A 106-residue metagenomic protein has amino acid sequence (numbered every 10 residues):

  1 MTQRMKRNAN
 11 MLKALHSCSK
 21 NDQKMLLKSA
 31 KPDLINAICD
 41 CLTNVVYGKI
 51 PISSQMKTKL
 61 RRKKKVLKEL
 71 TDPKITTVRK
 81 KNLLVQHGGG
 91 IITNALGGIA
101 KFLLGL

Functional and structural regions predicted by a protein language model:
M1-K31, I35: N-terminal leader/propeptide segments of preproteins
T2-Q3, K59-L60, G97: General helical secondary-structure elements
M5-N8, K80-L106: Short, cationic, amphipathic peptide segments
M11, Q23, I38, L60-K63 (+2 more regions): Generic structural signal of hydrophobic/aromatic residues within well-ordered alpha-helices of folded domains
D40-I92: Add "or lipid-surface remodeling" -> "...that mediate pore formation, membrane permeabilization, membrane fusion
